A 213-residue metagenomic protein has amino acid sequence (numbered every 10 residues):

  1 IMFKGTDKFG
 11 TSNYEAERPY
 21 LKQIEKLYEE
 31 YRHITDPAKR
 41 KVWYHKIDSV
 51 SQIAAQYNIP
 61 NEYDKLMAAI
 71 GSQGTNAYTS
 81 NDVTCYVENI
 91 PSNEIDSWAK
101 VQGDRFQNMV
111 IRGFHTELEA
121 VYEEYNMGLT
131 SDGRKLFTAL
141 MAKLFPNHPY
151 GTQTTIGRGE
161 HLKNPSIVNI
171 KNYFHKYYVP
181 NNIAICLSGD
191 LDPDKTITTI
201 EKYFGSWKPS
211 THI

Functional and structural regions predicted by a protein language model:
I1-K8: Active-site recognition of the HExxH zinc-binding catalytic motif
G10-I213: Charge-rich, well-structured scaffold segments of protease-associated domains
